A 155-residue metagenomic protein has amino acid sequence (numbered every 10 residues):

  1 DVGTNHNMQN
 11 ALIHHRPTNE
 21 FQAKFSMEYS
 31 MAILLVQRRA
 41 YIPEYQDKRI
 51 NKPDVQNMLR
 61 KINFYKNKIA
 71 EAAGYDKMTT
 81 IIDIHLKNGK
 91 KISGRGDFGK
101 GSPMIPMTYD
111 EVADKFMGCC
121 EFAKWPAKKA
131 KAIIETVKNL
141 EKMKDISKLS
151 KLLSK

Functional and structural regions predicted by a protein language model:
D1-K155: Terminal-appendage/accessory-domain detector
